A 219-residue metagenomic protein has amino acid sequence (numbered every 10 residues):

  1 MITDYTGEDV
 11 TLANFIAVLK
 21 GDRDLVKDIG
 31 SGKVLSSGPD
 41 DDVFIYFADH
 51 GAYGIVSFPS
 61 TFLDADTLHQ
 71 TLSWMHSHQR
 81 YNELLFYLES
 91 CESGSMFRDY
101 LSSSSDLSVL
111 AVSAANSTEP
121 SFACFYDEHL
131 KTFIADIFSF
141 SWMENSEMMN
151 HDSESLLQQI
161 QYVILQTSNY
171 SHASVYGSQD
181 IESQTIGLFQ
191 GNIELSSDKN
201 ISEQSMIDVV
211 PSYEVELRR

Functional and structural regions predicted by a protein language model:
M1-R219: Cysteine endopeptidase catalytic domains of the caspase/legumain-like
